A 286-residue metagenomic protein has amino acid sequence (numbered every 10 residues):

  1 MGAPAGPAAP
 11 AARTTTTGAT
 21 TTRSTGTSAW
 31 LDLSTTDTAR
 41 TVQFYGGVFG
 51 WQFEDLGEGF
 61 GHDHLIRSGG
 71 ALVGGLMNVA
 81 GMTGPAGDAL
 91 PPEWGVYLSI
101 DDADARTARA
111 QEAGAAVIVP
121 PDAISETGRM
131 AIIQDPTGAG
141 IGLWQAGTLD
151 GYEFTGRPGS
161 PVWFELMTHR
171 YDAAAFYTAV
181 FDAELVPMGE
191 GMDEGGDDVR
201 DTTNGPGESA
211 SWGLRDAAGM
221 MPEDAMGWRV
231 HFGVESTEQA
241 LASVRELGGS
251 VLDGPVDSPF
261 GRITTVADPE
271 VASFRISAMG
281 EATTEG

Functional and structural regions predicted by a protein language model:
M1-R23, T284-G286: Actinobacteria-biased recognition of intrinsically disordered, low-complexity terminal regions
G2-G6, W51-A89, P136, G140-G147 (+2 more regions): Conserved short beta-strand elements that form part of the metal-binding/catalytic scaffold of enzyme active sites
A12-T16, T22-T25, A29-A71, E112 (+5 more regions): Core segments of cupin and vicinal oxygen chelate
S24-G26, A89-P92, S125, R157-S160 (+1 more regions): Short glycine-enriched loop/turn motifs at secondary-structure junctions
S28-D32, Y45, W51, P91-I100 (+5 more regions): Short, structured motif recognition centered on aromatic/hydrophobic residues
T36-A39, R67-L72, V96-P136, R170-Y171 (+1 more regions): Vicinal oxygen chelate
V119, D150-F154, E184-L185: Short helix-to-loop capping/linker segments positioned immediately adjacent to catalytic or ligand/cofactor-binding
A146-T168: Solvent-exposed, charged amphipathic helical/linker segments at domain boundaries
